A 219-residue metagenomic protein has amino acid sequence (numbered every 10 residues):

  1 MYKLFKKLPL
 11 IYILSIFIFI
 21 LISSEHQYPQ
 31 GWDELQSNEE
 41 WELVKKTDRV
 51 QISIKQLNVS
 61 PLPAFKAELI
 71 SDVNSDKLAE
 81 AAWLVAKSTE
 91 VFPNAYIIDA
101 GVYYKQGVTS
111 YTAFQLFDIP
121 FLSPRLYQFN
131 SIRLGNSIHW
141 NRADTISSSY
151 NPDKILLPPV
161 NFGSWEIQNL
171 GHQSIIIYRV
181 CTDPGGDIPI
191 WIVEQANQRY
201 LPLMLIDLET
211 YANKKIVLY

Functional and structural regions predicted by a protein language model:
Y2-Y12: N-terminal Sec-pathway targeting helices
I11-I20: Bacterial N-terminal signal peptides
H26-Y219: Eukaryotic helix-grip
